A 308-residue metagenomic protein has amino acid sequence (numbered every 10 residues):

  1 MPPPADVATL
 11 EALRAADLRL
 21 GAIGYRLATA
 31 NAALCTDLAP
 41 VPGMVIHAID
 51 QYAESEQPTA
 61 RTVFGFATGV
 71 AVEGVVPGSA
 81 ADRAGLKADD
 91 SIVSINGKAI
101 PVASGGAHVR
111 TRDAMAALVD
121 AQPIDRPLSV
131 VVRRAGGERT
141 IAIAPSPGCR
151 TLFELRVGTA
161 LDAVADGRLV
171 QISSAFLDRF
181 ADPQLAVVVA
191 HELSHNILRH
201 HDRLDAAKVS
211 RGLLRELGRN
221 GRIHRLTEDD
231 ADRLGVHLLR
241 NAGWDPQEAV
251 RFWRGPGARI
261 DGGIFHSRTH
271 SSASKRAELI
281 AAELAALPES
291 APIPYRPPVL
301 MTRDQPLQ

Functional and structural regions predicted by a protein language model:
M1-A8, A99, R168-S174, R211-R219: Acidic/histidine-rich, surface-exposed loop or edge segments in extracytoplasmic proteins
M1-I49, P58-F66, A116-I124, S129-V131 (+4 more regions): C-terminal capping/extension segments of zinc metalloprotease domains
Q51-S94, K98-P101: PDZ/PDZ-like domain segments forming the peptide/carboxylate-binding groove, activating on the N-terminal beta-strands
V75, S173-A175, A190, F252: Active-site-proximal beta-strand/loop segments in catalytic clefts of secreted hydrolases
A80, Q171-V187: Short pre-active-site segment immediately N-terminal to the catalytic Zn-binding motif
S94-S129, S210-R211, G218: PDZ domains, with a preference for the canonical peptide-binding region formed by the helix
H108, R199-R222: Post-HEXXH active-site segment of zinc metalloproteases
L155, T159-S173: Juxtacatalytic substrate-recognition/specificity segment
